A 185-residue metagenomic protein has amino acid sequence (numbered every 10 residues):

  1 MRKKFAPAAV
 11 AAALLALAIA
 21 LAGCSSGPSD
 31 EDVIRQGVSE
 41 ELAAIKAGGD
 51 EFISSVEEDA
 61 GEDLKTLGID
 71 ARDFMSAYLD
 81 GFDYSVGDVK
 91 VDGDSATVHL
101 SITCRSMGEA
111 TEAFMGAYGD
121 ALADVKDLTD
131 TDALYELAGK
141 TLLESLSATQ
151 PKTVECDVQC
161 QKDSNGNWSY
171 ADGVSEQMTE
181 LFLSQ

Functional and structural regions predicted by a protein language model:
M1-A11: Bacterial N-terminal signal peptides that target proteins for export
L15-L17: Helix-rich interaction surfaces within compact, conserved domain-sized segments that mediate assembly or partner
I19-G23: C-terminal motif of bacterial Sec signal peptides marking the signal peptidase cleavage site
S26-S85: Core segments of small alpha/beta cavity-forming domains
A47, E58, E62-T66, D92 (+4 more regions): Surface-exposed, polar/charged faces of alpha-helical domains in mature secreted/periplasmic/lumenal proteins
F52-D63, L67, L134-A138, T149-V158: Short glycine-rich, low-complexity/disordered patches
D70-A138, L142-S145, L183-Q185: Surface-exposed, charged secondary-structure patches
D120-A133, E144-Q185: Short beta-strand edge/turn micro-motifs at domain boundaries
